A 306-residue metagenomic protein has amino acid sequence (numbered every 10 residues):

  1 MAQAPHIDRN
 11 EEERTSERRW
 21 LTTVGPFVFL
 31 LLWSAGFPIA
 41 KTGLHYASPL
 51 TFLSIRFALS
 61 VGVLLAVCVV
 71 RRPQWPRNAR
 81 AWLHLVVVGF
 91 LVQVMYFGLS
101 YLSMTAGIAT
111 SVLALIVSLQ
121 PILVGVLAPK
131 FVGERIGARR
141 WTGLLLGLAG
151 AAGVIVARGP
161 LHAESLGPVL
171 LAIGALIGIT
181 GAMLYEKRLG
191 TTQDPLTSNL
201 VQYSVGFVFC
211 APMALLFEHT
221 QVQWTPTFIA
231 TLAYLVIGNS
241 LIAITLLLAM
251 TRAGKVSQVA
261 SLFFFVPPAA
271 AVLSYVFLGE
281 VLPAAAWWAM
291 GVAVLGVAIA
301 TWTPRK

Functional and structural regions predicted by a protein language model:
A2-S54, S60, L161-R188, F209: Glycine-/small-residue-enriched transmembrane alpha-helix faces in small-molecule transporters and effluxers
R18-T23, Y46-L50, S54, R77-L83 (+3 more regions): Juxtamembrane helix-entry segments on the extracytoplasmic side of multipass membrane proteins
L32, G36-F37, L65-S111, I116 (+2 more regions): Specific transmembrane alpha-helical segments of multi-pass solute transporters/efflux pumps, especially DMT/EamA
I39-K41, L64, V124-V126, K130 (+3 more regions): Transmembrane alpha-helical segments that form core, pore/gating elements of small-molecule transporters/exporters
L53-I55, V112-L119, Y185-V208, V236-V276 (+1 more regions): Helix-helix packing/entry segments at the starts of transmembrane helices
V63-R72, Q120-L145, P268-W287: C-terminal transmembrane-helix exit sites in multi-pass transporters
L64, I136-R158, A175-I179, C210 (+3 more regions): Hydrophobic transmembrane alpha-helices of multi-pass small-molecule transport proteins
R80-V88, I136-L148, P168-V169, Q193-Y203 (+1 more regions): Cytoplasmic-side transmembrane-helix entry/capping segments in multi-pass membrane proteins
